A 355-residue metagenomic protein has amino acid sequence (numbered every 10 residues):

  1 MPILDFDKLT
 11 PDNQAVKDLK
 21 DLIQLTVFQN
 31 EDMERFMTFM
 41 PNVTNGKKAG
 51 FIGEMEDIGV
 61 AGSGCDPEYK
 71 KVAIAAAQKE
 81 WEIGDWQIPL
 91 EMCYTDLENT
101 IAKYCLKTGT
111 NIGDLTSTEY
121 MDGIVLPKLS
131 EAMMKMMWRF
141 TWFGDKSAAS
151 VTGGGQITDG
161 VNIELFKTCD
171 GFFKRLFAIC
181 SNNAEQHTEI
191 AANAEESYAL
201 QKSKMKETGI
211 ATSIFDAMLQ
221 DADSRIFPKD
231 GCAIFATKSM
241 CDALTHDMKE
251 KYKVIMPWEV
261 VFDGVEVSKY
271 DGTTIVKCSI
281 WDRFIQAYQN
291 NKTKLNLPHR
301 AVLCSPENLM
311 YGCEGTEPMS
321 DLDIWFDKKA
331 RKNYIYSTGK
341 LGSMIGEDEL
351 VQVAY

Functional and structural regions predicted by a protein language model:
P2-G46, G160-D216, C241-Y355: Sequence/fold signature of self-assembling virion shell proteins
N13, V60, P67-Y69, I74 (+6 more regions): Residue-level signal for well-ordered alpha-helical segments
Q24-L106, E164-L165: Assembly/oligomerization interface modules of large self-assembling protein complexes
A75-S181, D223-D242, F326-L341: Long, contiguous amphipathic alpha-helices that act as assembly "spine/axial" helices in icosahedral shell and virion
A217-A222: A generic secondary-structure signal
